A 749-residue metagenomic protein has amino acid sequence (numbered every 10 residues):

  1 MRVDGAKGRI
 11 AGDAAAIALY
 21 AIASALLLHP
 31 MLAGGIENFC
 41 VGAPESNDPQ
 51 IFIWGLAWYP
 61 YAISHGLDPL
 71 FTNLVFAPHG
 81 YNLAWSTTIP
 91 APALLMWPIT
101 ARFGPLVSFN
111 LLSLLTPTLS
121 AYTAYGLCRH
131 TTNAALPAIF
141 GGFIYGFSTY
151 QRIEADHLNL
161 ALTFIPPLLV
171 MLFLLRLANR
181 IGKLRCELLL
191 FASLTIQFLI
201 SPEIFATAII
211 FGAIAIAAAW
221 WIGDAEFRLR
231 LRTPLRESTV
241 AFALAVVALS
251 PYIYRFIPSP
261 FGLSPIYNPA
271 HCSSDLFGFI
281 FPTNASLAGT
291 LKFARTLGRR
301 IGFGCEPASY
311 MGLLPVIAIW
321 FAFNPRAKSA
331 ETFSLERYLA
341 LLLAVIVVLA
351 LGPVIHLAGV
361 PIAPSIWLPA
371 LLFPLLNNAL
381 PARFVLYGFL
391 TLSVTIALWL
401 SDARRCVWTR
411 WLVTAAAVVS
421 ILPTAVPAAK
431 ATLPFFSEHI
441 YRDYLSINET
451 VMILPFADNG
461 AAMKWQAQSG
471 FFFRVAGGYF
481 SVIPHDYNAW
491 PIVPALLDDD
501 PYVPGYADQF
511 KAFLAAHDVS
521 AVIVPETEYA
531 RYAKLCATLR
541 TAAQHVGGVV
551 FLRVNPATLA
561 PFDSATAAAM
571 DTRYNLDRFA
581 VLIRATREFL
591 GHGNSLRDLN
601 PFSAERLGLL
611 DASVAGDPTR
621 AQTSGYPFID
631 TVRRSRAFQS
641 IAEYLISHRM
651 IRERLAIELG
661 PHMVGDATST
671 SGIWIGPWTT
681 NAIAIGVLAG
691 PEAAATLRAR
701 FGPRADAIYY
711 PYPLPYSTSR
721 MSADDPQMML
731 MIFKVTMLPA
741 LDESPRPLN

Functional and structural regions predicted by a protein language model:
M1-M31, R236-A243, A330-A340, N749: Start-transfer (signal-anchor) and selected internal transmembrane alpha helices of multi-pass inner/ER membrane
D13-A21, A192-S193, L229-I253, I266-H271 (+3 more regions): Hydrophobic alpha-helical membrane-interfacial segments at the cytosolic entry of transmembrane helices
Y20, L112-T131, A135-I222, S238-I253 (+2 more regions): Membrane-embedded helix bundles of polyisoprenyl
A23-S120, F143, S148-F164, C272-L297 (+1 more regions): Membrane-interface coil-to-helix junctions
A43-A62, P234, F242, V247-F323 (+2 more regions): Periplasmic/ER-lumenal interhelical loops and adjacent helix-loop junctions in multi-pass membrane proteins
A217, L244, M311-A350: Hydrophobic, aromatic-rich transmembrane alpha-helices and their immediate juxtamembrane boundary segments
P265, A415-N749: Extracytoplasmic
Y310-L313, I362-A403: Hydrophobic/aromatic-rich transmembrane helices and adjacent perimembrane loops
